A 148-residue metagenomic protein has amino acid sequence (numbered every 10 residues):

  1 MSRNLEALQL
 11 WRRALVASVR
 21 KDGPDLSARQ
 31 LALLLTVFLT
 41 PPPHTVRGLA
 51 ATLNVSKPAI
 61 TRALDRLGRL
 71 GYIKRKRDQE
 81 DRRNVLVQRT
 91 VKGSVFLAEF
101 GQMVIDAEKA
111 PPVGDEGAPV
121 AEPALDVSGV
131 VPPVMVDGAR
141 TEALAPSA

Functional and structural regions predicted by a protein language model:
M1-P24, A148: N-terminal leader segment of winged-helix/HTH proteins
R3-L5, R20-D22, A32, D65-R66 (+1 more regions): Short, flexible segments with low predicted structural confidence
L15-S18, E99-A148: Amphipathic alpha-helical dimerization/coiled-coil segments that flank or bridge DNA-binding/regulatory modules
V16-S56: N-terminal helix-turn-helix DNA-binding core of bacterial DNA-binding proteins
P43-V85: Canonical helix-turn-helix DNA-binding module
Q79-F100: Basic, amphipathic "hinge/linker" alpha-helix immediately C-terminal to the N-terminal HTH DNA-binding motif
